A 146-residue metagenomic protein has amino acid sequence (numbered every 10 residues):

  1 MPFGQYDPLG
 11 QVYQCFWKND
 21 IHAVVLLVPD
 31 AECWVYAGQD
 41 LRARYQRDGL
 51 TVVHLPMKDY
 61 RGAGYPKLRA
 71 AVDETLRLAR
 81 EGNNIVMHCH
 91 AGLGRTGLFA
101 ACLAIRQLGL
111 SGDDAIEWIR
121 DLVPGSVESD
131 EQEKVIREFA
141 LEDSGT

Functional and structural regions predicted by a protein language model:
M1-I85, F99-T146: Cys-dependent protein tyrosine phosphatase-like superfamily
C89: Short cysteine clusters
G92: Conserved G/P- and acidic residue-centered "switch" motifs that form tight phosphate/ATP-binding loops in soluble
T96: Ser/Thr-glycine-rich phosphate-binding loops at phosphate-binding pockets of nucleotides, nucleotide cofactors
